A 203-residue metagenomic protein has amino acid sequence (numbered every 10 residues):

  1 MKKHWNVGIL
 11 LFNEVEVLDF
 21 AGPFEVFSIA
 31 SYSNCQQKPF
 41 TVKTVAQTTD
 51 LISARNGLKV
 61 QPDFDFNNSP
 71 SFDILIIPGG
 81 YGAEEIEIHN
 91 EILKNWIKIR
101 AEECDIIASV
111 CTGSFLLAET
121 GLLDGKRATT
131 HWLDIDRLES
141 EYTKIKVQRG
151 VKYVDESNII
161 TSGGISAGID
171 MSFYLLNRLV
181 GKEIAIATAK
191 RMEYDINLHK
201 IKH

Functional and structural regions predicted by a protein language model:
M1-I107, S114-E119, D136-E139, V147-G150 (+1 more regions): Extended, subdomain-level signal for the structured scaffold at the beginning of enzyme domains
L11, T130, G163: Small/polar loops that bind or transfer phosphate-bearing groups
I107-A108, A128: A short beta-strand/loop micro-motif in the catalytic core of glycosyltransferases that engages the nucleotide-sugar
L122-R137: Short, glycine-/small-residue-rich phosphate/pyrophosphate-handling segment
Y153-V154: Metalloprotease/metallohydrolase-associated module, dominated by Zn2+-dependent proteases
I159: Conserved catalytic/binding loops enriched for acidic/polar residues
G164-G168: Short acidic alpha-helix initiation/capping motifs at coil-to-helix transition points, especially at protein N-termini
